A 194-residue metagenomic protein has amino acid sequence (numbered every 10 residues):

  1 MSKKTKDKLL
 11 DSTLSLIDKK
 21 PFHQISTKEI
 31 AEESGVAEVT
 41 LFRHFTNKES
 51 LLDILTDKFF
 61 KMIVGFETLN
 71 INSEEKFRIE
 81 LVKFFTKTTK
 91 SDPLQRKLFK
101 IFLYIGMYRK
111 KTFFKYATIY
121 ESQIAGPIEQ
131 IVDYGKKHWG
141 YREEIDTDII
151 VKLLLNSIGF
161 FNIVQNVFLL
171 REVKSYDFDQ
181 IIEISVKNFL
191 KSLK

Functional and structural regions predicted by a protein language model:
S2, L52, T56, F114-A125 (+1 more regions): Amphipathic, non-transmembrane alpha-helical scaffold segments
K4-L14, I30, L55-F59, I63 (+1 more regions): Generic hydrophobic, amphipathic alpha-helix propensity
K8, L16-S50, I54: Helix-turn-helix
L9-I17, T88, F189: Short hydrophobic clusters on alpha-helical segments that form packing/core surfaces in small helical domains
T56-E74, V173: Short, flexible, glycine-rich and Lys/Arg-enriched loop motifs at helix boundaries that contact anionic partners
E67-K97, T147-L154: Hydrophobic alpha-helical connector segments
D92-F114, I163-F168: Amphipathic alpha-helical segments used for helix-helix packing
F114, K136-S185: Hydrophobic/aromatic-rich alpha-helical bundle segments in the mid-to-C-terminal region
